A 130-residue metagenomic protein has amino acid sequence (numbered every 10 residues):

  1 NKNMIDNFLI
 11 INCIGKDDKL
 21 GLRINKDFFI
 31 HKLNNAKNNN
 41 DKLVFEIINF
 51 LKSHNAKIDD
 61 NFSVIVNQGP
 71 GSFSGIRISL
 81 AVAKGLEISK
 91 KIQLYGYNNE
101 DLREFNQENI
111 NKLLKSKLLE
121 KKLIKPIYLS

Functional and structural regions predicted by a protein language model:
N3-F45, S53-I58, I92-S130: Oxyanion-binding and handling regions
K16, G69-P70: Short glycine-rich anion-binding loops that position phosphate/pyrophosphate groups of nucleotides and phosphorylated
K37, S72-F73: A generic secondary-structure micro-motif detector that highlights 1-2 residue hydrophobic/ambivalent hotspots embedded
S63-Q68, S74-L94: DPxDG-like acidic metal-binding loop motif
